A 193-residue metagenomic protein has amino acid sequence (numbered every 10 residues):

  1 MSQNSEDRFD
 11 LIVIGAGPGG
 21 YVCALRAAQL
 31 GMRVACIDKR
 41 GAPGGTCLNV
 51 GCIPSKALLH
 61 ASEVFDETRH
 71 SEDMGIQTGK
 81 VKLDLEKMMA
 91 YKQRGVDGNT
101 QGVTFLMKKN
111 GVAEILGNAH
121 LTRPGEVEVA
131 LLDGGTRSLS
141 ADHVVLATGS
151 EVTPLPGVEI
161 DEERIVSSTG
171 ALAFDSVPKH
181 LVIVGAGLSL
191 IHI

Functional and structural regions predicted by a protein language model:
S2-F9, R26-V177: Glycine-rich flavin
S5-G17, K179-V184: Beta1/beta-strand and adjacent pyrophosphate-binding region of the FAD-binding site in flavoprotein oxidoreductases
G19, S189: Hydrophobic/small residue at the entry helix of a nucleotide-binding pocket
V103-F105, I183-A186: Short flexible/disordered coil segments
H120, A186-G187: Short beta->alpha junction loops/turns
I191-I193: Conserved small/polar residues in nucleotide/adenosyl-binding loops
